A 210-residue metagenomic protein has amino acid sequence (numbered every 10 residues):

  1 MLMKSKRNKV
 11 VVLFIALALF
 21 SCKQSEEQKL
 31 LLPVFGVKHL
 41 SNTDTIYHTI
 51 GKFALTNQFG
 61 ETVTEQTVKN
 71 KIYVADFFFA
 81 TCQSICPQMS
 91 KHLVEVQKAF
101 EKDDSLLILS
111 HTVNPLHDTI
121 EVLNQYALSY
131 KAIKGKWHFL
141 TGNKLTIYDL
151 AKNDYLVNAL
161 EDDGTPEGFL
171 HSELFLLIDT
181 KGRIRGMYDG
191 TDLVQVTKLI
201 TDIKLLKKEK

Functional and structural regions predicted by a protein language model:
M1-K52, T56, E209-K210: N-terminal targeting signals for export/organelle localization
I50-G51, Y73, S172-L174: Short loop/turn microsegments at loop-to-beta-strand junctions
V63-L93, L109: Short active-site neighborhood of thiol/selenol oxidoreductases, capturing the structured segment around
D76, L109-T112, L174-L177: Soluble periplasmic/extracytoplasmic beta-strand elements of cell-envelope proteins
S90-L150: Structural microenvironment flanking redox-active thiols in thiol-disulfide oxidoreductases
Q97-E101, Y130, A151-D154, N158 (+2 more regions): Sec/Tat-exported extracytoplasmic proteins
E161-K210: Thiol-/selenol-based redox modules, centered on thioredoxin-like and closely related oxidoreductase domains
